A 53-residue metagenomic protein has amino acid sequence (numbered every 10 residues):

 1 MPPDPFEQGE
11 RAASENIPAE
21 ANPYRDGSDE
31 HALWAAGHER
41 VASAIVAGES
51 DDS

Functional and structural regions predicted by a protein language model:
M1-S53: Intrinsic-disorder/low-complexity detector
